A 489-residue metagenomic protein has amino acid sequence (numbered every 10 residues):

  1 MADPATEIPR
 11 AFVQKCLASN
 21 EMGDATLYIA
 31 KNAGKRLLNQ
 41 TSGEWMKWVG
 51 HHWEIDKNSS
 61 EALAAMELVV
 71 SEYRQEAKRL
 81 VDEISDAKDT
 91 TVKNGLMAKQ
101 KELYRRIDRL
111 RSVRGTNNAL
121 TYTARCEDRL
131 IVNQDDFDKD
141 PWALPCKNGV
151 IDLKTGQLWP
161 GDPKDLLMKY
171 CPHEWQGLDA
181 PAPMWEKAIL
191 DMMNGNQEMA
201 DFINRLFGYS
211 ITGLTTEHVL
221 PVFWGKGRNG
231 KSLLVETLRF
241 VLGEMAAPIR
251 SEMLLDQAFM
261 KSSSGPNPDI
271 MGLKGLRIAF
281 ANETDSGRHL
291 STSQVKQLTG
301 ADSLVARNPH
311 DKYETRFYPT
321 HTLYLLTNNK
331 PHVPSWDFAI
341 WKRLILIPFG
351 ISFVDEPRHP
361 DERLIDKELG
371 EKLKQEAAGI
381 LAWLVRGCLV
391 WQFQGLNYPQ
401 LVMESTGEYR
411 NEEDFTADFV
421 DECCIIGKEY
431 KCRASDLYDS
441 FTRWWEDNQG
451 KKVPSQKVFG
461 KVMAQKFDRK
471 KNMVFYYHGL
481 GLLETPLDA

Functional and structural regions predicted by a protein language model:
A2-G43, R74, K78-A489: Feature primarily recognizes SF3-like P-loop helicase cores of small DNA viruses
K47, H52-M66: Trp- and S/T/G-rich repeat-edge/linker motifs of beta-rich repeat architectures
L63-A77: Active-site-surrounding "flap" and adjacent substrate/cofactor-binding loops of secreted or lumenal enzymes, prototyped
